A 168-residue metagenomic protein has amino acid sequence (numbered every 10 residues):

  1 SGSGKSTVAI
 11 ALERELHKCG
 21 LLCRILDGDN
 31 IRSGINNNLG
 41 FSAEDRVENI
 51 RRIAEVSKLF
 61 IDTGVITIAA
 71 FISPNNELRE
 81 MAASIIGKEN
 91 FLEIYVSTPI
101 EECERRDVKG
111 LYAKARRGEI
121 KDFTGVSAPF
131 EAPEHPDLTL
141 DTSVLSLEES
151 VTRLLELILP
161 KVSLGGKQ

Functional and structural regions predicted by a protein language model:
G2-S3, I72-S73, S97, V144-L145: Short, surface-exposed acidic/glycine-rich loop or hinge patches that mediate macromolecular interfaces
S3-E55, D62: Conserved substrate/cofactor phosphate-moiety recognition/catalytic segment in nucleotide-dependent phosphotransferases
K18, I25, F91-E93, D137-T139: Conserved beta-strand scaffold positions in the cores of enzyme catalytic domains, especially in NTP/NDP-utilizing
D27, S42-R52, L78, E119 (+1 more regions): Helical mechanochemical/support elements of P-loop NTPase systems and associated helical scaffolds
G34-D45, S57-A115, D122: ATP-dependent NMP and nucleoside kinases share a basic, alpha-helical "lid"
S57, L154, I158: Hydrophobic "lid"/C-terminal helical patch of Rossmann-like NAD(P)-dependent dehydrogenase/epimerase domains
S97-R153, K161-G165: Small-molecule kinase domains that catalyze NTP-dependent phosphoryl transfer to phosphate-bearing small molecules
